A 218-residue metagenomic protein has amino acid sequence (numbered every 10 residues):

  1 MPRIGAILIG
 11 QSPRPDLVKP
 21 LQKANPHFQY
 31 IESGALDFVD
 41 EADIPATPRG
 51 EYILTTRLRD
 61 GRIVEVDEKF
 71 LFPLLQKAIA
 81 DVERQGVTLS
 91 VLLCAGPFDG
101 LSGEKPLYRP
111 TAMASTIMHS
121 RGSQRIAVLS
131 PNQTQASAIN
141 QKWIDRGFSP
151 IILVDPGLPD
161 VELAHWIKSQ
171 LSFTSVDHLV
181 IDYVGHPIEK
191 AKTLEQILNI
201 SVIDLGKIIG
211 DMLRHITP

Functional and structural regions predicted by a protein language model:
M1-V66, S130-E162: N-terminal glycine-rich anion-binding loop in soluble enzyme alpha/beta folds
R14-P15, F98-L101, A114-T116, A136-S137 (+2 more regions): Short, well-ordered alpha-helical microsegments
F38, S123, L158-P159, V202-P218: Short, flexible loop segments at boundaries between secondary-structure elements
V66-T111, D177-A191: N-terminal glycine-rich phosphate/adenylate-binding segment common to multiple enzyme folds
P73, L158-S169: Structural motif
V82, W143, Q170-F173, L194: Generic structural signal for hydrophobic
T88, E162-W166, D177-L198, L205 (+1 more regions): Hydrophobic alpha-helical
V91-P97, S102-A136, Q141-D145, S149 (+1 more regions): Conserved mixed alpha/beta catalytic, RNA-binding, or beta-rich assembly cores of soluble enzyme, regulatory
